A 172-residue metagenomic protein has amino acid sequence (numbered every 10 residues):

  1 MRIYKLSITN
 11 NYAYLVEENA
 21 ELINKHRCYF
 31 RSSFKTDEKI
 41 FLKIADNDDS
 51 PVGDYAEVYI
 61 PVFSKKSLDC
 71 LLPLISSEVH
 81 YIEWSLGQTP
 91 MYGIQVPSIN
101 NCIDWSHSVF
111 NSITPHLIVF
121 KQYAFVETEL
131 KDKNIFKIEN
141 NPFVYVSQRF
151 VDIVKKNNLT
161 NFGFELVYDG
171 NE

Functional and structural regions predicted by a protein language model:
M1-N24: Short, extreme N-terminal segment that most often corresponds to the first beta-strand
S7-N10, K25, Q88-P90, I94-Q95 (+1 more regions): Acidic, proline/glycine-rich low-complexity IDRs
T9-E17, D46-Y55, S98-C102, L117-K121: Short low-complexity stretches enriched in small and charged residues
H26-V58: N-terminal low-complexity, intrinsically disordered segments
C28-F30, S77-I82, N161-L166: Short secondary-structure junctions
Y29-R31, D49-P51, Y59-K66, S112-P115 (+1 more regions): A generic short-segment signal for beta-strand/edge and adjacent turn/coil regions
A45-Q95: Short, well-structured hydrophobic secondary-structure segments
